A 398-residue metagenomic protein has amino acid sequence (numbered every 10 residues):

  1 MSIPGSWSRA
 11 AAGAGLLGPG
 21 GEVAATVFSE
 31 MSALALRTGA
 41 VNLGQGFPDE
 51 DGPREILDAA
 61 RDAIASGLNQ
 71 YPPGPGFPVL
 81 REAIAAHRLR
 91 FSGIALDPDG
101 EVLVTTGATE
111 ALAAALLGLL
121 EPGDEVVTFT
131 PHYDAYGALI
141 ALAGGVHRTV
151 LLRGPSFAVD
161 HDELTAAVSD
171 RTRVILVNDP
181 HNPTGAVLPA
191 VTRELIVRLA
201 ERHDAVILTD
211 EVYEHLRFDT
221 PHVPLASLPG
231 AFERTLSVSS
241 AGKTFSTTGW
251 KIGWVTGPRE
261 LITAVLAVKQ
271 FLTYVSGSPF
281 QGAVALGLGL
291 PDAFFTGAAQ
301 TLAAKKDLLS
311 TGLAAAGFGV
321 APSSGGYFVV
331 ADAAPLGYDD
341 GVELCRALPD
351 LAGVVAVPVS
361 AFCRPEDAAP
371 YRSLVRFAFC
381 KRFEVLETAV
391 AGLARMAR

Functional and structural regions predicted by a protein language model:
S2, A86, A347-A356, F362-R398: PLP-dependent enzyme catalytic core of the Aspartate aminotransferase-like
I3-A10, E233-A303, S310-G312, M396-A397: Conserved core segment of the aminotransferase class I/II
P4-G107, A114, E163, G287-L290 (+1 more regions): N-terminal small-domain helix-loop-helix segment of the aminotransferase-like
T38, A143, R202-H203, A316 (+1 more regions): Helix C-cap/helix->beta junction micro-motif
G118-I140: Conserved PLP-anchoring active-site segment centered on the Schiff-base-forming lysine
L142-R148: A short helix-loop-beta submotif of the ANL/AMP-binding
L152-D219: Active-site phosphate-binding strand-loop segment of PLP-dependent enzymes
A285, L302-S310, V320-A333, P370: Conserved glycine-rich beta-strand-loop-beta hairpin in the small C-terminal domain of fold type I
